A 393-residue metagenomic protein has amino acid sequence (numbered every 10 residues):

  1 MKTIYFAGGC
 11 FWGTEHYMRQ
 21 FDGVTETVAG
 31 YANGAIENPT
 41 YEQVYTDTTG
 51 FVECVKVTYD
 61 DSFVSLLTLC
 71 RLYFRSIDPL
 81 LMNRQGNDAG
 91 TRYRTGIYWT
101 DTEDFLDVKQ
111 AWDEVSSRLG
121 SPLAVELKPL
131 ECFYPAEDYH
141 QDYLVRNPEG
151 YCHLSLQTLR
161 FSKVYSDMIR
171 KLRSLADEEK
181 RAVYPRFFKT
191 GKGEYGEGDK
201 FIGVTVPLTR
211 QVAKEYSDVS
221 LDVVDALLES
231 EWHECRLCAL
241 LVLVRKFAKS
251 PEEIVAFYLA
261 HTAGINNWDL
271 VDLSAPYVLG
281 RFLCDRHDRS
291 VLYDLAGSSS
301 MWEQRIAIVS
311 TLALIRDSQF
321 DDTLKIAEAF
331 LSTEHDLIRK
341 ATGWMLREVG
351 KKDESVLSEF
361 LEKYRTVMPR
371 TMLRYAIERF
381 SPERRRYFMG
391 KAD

Functional and structural regions predicted by a protein language model:
M1-I169, E215: Flexible coil/turn and secondary-structure edge motifs
D107, S166-D393: Alpha-helical scaffold domains
